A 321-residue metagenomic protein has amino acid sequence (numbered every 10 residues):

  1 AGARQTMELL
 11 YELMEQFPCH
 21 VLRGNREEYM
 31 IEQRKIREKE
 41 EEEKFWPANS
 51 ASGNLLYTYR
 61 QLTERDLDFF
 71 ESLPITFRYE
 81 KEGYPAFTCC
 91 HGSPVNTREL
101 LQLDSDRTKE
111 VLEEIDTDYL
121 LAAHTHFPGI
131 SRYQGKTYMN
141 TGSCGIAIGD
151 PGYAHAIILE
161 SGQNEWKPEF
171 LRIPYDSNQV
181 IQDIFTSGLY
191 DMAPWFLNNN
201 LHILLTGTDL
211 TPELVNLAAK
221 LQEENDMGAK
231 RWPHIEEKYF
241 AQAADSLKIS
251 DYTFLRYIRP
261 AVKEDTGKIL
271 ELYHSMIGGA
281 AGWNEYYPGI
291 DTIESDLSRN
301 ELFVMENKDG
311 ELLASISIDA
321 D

Functional and structural regions predicted by a protein language model:
A1, H20-N25, C90, D118-H126 (+1 more regions): Active-site neighborhood of phospho(di)ester-bond hydrolases with catalytic His/Asp-centered motifs
A1-L13, M30-E41, L100, S131-Y133 (+1 more regions): Metal-dependent catalytic neighborhoods of phosphoester/phosphodiester hydrolases
L13-R78, Y84-A86, Q102-D116: Active-site neighborhood of divalent metal-dependent phosphoester bond hydrolases
R26-I31, V95, L121-R132, I146-P151: Active-site environment of divalent metal-dependent phosphoester hydrolases
Y133-T141, G145-L255: Acidic, His/Gly-rich catalytic cores of divalent-metal-dependent hydrolytic chemistry
Y257-E271: A short beta-loop-alpha structural element at the N-terminal edge of CoA-dependent acyl/N-acetyltransferase catalytic
L270-S295: Conserved GNAT-fold acetyl-CoA-binding loop/helix
V304, E311-A320: Conserved beta-strand in the GNAT
